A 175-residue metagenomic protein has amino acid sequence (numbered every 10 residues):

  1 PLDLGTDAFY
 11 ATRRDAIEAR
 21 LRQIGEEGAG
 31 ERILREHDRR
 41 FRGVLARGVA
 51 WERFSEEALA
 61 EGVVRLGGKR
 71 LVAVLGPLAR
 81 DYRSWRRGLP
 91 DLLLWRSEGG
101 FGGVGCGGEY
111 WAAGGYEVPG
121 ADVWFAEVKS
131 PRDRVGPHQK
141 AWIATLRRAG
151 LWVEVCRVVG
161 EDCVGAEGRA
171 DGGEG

Functional and structural regions predicted by a protein language model:
P1-R87, V135: Nuclease catalytic cores
E57-V74, L78, D91-L94, G102 (+2 more regions): Conserved catalytic cores of phosphodiester-cleaving nucleases, focusing on short active-site segments
S84-R96: An N-terminal amphipathic alpha-helical segment
S97-G107: Long, compositionally biased low-complexity repeat segments characteristic of intrinsically disordered regions
C106-E109, R169: Intrinsic disorder/low-complexity segments
Y110, V118-V158: Basic, amphipathic alpha-helical patches used to engage nucleic acids or provide basic targeting signals, exemplified
V158-G175: Basic, glycine-rich
